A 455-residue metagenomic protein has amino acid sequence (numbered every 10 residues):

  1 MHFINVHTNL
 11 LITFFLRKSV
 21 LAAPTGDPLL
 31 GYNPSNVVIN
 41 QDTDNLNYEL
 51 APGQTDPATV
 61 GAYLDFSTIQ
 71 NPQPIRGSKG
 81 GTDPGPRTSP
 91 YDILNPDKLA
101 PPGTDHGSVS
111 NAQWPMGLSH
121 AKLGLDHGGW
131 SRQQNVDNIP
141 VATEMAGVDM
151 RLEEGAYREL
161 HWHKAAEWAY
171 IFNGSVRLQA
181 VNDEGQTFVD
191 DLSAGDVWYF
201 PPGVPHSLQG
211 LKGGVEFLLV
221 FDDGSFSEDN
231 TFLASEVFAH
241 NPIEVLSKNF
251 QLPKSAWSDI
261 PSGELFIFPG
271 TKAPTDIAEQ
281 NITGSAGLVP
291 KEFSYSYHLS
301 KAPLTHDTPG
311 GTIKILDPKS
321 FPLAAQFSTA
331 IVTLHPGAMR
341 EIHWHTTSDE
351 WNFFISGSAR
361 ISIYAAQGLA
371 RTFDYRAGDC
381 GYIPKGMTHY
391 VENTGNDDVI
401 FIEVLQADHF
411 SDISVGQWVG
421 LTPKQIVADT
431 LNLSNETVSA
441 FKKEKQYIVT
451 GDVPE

Functional and structural regions predicted by a protein language model:
M1-T25: Fungal secretory targeting signals
A23-E144, S247-I331, E341, N432-E455: A short, N-terminal "cap"/entry segment at the start of jelly-roll beta-barrel domains of the cupin/DSBH fold
A23-G26, S193-A194, Y199-E228, A234 (+3 more regions): Ligand-binding loop in jelly-roll beta-barrel domains
A142, L152, N182-G203, L334 (+2 more regions): Short acidic-glycine-tyrosine-enriched beta hairpin
E154-Y157, W162-E184, P336-M339, W344-Q367 (+1 more regions): Glycine- and acidic-residue-biased ligand/ion/polar-headgroup-sensing regions
R158-L160, A169, L178-A180, F188-D191 (+8 more regions): Short beta-strand His + acidic residue motifs that chelate non-heme Fe in jelly-roll/DSBH and cupin folds
W162-A165, V181-E184, K212-G213, T231-L233 (+5 more regions): Short coil/turn segments at secondary-structure boundaries
G214-P274, D398-V453: Active-site-adjacent segment of 2-oxoglutarate/Fe(II) JmjC oxygenases
